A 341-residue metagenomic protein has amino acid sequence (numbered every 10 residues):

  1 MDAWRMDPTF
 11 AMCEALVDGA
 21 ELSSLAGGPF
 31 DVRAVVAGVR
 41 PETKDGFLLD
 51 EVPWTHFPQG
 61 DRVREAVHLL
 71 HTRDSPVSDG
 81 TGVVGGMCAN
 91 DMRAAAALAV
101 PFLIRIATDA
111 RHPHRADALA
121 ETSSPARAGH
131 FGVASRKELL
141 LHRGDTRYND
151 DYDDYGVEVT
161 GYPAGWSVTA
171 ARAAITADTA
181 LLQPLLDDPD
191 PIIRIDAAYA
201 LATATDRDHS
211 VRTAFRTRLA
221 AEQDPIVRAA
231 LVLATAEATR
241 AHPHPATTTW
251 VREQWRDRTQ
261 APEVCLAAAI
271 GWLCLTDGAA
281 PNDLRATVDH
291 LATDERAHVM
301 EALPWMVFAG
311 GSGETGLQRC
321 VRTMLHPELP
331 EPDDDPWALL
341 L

Functional and structural regions predicted by a protein language model:
D2-S75: N-terminal "cap/leader" segments of large eukaryotic alpha-helical scaffolds
A20, S24, A37, G46-P58 (+8 more regions): Structural detector for internal amphipathic alpha-helices that build alpha-solenoid repeat scaffolds
G60-H68, N90-I106, F131-L139, I175-L185 (+4 more regions): Amphipathic alpha-helical scaffolding segments comprising HEAT/armadillo-like alpha-solenoid repeats
H71-V84, D150-T160: HEAT-repeat alpha-solenoid elements in large eukaryotic scaffold proteins
R73-P76, A110-R115, P189-P191, E222-I226 (+2 more regions): Short inter-helical turns and helix N-cap capping residues of alpha-solenoid HEAT/ARM repeat scaffolds
H112, L119-L182: Acidic, serine/threonine- and proline-enriched intrinsically disordered linkers and terminal tails in large eukaryotic
P243-L341: Extended, charged low-complexity segments that frequently continue into or abut oligomerization scaffolds
